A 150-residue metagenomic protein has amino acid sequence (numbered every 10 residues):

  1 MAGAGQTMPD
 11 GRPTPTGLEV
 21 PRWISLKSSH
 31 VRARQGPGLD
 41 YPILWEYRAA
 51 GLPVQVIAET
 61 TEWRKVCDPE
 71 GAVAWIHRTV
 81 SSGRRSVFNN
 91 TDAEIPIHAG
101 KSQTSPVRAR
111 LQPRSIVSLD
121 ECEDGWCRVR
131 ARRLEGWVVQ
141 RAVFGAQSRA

Functional and structural regions predicted by a protein language model:
A2-Q35, E46-A50, I57-T60, C67-K101 (+3 more regions): SH3-family beta-barrel domains
